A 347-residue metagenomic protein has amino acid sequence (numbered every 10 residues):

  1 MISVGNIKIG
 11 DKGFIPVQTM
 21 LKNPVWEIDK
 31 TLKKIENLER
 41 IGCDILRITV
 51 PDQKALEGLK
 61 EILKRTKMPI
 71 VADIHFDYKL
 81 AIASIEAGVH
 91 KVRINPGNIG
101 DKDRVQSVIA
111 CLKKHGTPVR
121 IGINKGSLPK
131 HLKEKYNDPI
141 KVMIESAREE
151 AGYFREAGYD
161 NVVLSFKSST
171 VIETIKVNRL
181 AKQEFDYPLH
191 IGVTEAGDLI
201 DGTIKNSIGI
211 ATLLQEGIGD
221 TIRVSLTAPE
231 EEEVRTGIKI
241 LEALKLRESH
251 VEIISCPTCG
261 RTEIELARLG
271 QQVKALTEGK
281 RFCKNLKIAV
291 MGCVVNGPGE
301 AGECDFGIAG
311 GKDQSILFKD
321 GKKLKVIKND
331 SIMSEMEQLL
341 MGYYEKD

Functional and structural regions predicted by a protein language model:
M1-M20, V25, K113, A275: N-terminal amphipathic alpha-helix/helix-capping segment at the start of soluble metabolic enzymes
K12-K30, T49, M68-F76, H131-I144 (+1 more regions): Active-site mouth loops of central-metabolism enzymes
I15-L21, D44-I48, I70-I74, V92-I94 (+6 more regions): Hydrophobic faces of well-ordered beta-strands that scaffold small-molecule active sites in alpha/beta enzyme cores
K22, E39-L63, R93-D101, V162-V171: Glycine-rich, proline-tolerant flexible connector loops at the mouths of alpha/beta enzymes
K33-K34, L38, R47-A87: N-terminal active-site wall of soluble small-molecule enzyme domains
Q53-I74, S107-V119, N178-L189, V273-T277: Alpha-helix-loop-beta-strand connector modules within alpha/beta enzyme cores
K79-R120: Hydrophobic or amphipathic alpha-helical targeting/insertion segments
I123-N124, L132-T277: Catalytic alpha/beta core domains of metabolic enzymes, predominantly
